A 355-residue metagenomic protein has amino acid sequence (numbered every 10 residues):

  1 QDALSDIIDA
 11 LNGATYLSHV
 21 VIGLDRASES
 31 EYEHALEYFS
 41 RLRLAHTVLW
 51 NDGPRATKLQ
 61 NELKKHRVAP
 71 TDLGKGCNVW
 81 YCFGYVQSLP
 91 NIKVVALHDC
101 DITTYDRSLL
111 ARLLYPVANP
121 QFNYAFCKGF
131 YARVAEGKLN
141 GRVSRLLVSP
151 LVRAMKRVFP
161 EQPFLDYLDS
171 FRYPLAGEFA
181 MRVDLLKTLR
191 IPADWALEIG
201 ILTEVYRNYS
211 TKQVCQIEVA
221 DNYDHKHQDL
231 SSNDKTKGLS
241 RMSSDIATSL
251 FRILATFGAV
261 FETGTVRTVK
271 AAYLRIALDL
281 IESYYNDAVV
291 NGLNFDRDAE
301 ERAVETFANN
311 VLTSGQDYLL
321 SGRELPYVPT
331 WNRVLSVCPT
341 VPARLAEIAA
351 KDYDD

Functional and structural regions predicted by a protein language model:
D6-S18, Y38, A118: Short, acidic, metal-binding catalytic loop of nucleotide-sugar glycosyltransferases
E29-N91: Active-site-proximal specificity loops/subdomain of glycosyltransferases
E33, D229-D355: Terminal low-complexity segments of carbohydrate-biosynthetic enzymes
L89-T103: Short beta-strand-to-loop acidic/aromatic patch adjacent to the donor-nucleotide binding site
T103-R133: Conserved donor-nucleotide/metal-binding helix-loop-beta segment in metal-dependent transferases, i.e., the alpha-helix
A135-R145, K156-E178: A recurrent flexible, glycine/aromatic-enriched loop bordering the glycosyltransferase active site that acts as
A193, T203-N222: Catalytic donor-sugar/metal-binding loop of nucleotide-sugar-dependent glycosyltransferases
C215-T236: Active-site donor/metal-binding and catalytic loop motifs of nucleotide-sugar-dependent glycosylation enzymes
